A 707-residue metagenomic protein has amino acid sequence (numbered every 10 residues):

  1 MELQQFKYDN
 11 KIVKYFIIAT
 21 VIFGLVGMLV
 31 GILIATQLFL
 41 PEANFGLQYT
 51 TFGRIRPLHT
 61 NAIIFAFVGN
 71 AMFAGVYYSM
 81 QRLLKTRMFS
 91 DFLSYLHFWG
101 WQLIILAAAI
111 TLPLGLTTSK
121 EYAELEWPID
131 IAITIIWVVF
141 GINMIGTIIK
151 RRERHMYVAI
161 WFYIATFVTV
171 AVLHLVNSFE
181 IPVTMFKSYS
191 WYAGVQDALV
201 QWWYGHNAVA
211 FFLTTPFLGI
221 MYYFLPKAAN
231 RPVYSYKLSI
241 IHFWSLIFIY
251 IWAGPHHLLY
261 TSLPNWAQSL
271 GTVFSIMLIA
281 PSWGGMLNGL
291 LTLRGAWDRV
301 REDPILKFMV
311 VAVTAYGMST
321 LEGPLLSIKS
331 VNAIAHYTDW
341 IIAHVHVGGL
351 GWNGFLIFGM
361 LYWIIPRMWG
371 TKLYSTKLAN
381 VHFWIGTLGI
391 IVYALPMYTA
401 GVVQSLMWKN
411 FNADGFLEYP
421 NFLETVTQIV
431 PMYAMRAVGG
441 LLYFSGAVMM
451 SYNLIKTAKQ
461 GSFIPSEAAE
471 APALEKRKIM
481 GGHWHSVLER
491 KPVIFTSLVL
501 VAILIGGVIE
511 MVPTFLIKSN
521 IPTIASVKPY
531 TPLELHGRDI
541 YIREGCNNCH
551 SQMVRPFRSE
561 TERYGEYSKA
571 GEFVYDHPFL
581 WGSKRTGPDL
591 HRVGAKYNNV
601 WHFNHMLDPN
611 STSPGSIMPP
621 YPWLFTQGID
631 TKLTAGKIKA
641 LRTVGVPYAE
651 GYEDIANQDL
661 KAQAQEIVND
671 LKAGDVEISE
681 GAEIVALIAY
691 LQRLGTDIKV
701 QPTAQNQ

Functional and structural regions predicted by a protein language model:
E2-Y15, W297, R477-L488: Cytosolic juxtamembrane amphipathic/interface segments immediately preceding and feeding into a transmembrane helix
K14-F45, Y49-L116, W127-I148, I160-M185 (+14 more regions): Hydrophobic cores of alpha-helical transmembrane segments in multi-pass integral membrane proteins
G46-L58, I63, A198-L199, G481-L488 (+5 more regions): Sequence context of c-type cytochrome heme-c attachment sites
I334-A335, K409-A434, G482, D654 (+1 more regions): Short, membrane-exposed interhelical loops at transmembrane-helix boundaries
Q460-E470, L474-Y530, G651, Q658-Q665 (+1 more regions): Post-cleavage N-terminal segment of exported redox proteins
V499, L504, N548, E562-E683: Electron-transfer interface patches adjacent to heme c in soluble/periplasmic c-type cytochromes and di-/multiheme
K518-I542, P556-F557, T586, K672-S679 (+2 more regions): Electrostatic cytochrome c docking/interface patches
G537, R543-Q552, H602, L687 (+1 more regions): The canonical Cys-X-X-Cys-His
